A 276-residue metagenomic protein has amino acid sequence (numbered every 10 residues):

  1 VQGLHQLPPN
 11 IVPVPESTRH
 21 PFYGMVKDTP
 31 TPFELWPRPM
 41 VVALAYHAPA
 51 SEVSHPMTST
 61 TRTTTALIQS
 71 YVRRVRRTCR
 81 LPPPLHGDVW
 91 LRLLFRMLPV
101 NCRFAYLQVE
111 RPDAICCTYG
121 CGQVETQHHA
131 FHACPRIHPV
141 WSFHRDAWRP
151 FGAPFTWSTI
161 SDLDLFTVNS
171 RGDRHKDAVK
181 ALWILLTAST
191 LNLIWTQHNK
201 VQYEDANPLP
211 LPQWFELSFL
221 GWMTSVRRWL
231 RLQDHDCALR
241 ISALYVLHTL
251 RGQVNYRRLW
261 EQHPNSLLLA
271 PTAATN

Functional and structural regions predicted by a protein language model:
V1-E34: Intrinsic low-complexity, intrinsically disordered regulatory regions enriched in Ser/Thr/Pro
G24-K27, P32, V41-L44, H55-N276: Family-specific functional microsites
R38, P49-E52: Accessory, localization, and substrate-recognition regions of eukaryotic RING-family E3 ligases
